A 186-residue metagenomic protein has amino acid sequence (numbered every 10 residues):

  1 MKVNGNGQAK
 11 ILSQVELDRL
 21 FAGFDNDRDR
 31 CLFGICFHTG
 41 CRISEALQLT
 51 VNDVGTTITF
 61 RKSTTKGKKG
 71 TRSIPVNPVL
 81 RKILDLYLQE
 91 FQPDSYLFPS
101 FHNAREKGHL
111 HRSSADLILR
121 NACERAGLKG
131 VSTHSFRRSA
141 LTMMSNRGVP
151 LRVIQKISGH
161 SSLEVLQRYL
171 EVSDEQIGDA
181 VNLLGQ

Functional and structural regions predicted by a protein language model:
M1-G5, K10-I11, V15, R72-P75 (+1 more regions): DNA/chromatin major-groove-contacting recognition/catalytic segments
K10-T39, E90: Basic, Lys/Arg- and aromatic-enriched nucleic-acid-binding interface segment
L17, D29, R112, D116 (+1 more regions): Short, leucine-enriched amphipathic alpha-helices that occur as contiguous helical runs
A22, Q48, R168-E171: Phosphate-coordinating loops and pocket residues in cytosolic domains that bind phosphorylated ligands
T39, Q48-K82: Conserved tyrosine-mediated DNA breakage-rejoining catalytic core shared by Y-recombinases
E45-L47, V131, L141, G148-G159: Active-site-proximal segment of tyrosine recombinases
T64-K66, S158-L183: Catalytic-site neighborhood detector that most strongly recognizes the C-terminal catalytic loop/helix of tyrosine
K66-D85, Y96-R120: C-terminal catalytic core of Y-nucleophile DNA break-rejoin enzymes
